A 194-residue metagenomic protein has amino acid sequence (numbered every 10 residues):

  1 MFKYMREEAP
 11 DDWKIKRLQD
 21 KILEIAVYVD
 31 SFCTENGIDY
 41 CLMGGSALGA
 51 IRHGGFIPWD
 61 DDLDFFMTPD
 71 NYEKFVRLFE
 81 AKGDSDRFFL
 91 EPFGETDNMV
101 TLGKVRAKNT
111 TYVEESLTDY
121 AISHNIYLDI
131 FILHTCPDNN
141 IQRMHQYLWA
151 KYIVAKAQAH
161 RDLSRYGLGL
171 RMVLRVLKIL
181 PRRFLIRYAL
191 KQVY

Functional and structural regions predicted by a protein language model:
F2-Y4, P10-N36, F79-D138, V154-Y194: Conserved catalytic core of two-metal-ion nucleotidyltransferases
K3, E7, S46-G49: Membrane-targeting and insertion segments and their boundary/processing signals
D30-L63, Y72: Active-site nucleotide-donor binding segment shared across nucleotidyl transfer reactions
F66-T68: Short hydrophobic/aromatic beta-strand micro-patches that form the beta-sheet surface supporting nucleotide- or nucleic
E73-R77: Short, conserved charged micro-motifs
N139-Q146: A short secondary-structure junction signal
W149-K151: A contiguous, mid-domain pocket- or channel-lining segment that forms the substrate-recognition surface
